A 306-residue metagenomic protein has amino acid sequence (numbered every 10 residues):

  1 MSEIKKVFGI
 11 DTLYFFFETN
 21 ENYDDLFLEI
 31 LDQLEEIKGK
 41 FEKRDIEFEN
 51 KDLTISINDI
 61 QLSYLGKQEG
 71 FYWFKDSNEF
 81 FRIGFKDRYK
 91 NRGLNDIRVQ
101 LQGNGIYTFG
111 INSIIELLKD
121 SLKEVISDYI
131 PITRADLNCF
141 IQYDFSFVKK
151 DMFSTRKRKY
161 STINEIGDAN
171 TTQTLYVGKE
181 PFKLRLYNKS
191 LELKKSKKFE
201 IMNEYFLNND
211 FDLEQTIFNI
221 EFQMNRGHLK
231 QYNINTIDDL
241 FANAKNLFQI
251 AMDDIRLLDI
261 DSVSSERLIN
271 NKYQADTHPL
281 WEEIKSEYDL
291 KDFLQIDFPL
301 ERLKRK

Functional and structural regions predicted by a protein language model:
M1-E301: Structured, helix-rich domain cores that form ligand/interaction pockets
R302-K306: Helix-turn-helix DNA-binding segment
